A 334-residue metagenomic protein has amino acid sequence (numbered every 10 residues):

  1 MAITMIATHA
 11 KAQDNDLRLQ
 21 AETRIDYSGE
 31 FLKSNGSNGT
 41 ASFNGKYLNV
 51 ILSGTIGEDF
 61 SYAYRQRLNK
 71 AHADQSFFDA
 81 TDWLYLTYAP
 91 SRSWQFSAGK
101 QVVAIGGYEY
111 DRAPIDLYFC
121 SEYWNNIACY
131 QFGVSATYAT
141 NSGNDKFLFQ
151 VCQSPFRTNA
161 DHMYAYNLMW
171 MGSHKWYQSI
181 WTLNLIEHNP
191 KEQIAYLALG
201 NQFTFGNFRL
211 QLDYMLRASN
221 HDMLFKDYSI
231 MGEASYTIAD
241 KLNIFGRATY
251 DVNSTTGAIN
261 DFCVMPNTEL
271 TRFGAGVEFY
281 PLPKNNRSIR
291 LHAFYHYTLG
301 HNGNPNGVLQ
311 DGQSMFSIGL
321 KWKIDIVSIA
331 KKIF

Functional and structural regions predicted by a protein language model:
M1-M5: Bacterial N-terminal signal peptides
I6-A12: Sec/Tat signal peptide C-region and signal peptidase I cleavage site
D14-S28, G39-S154, G172-S173, F245 (+1 more regions): Outer membrane beta-barrel
E22-N38, D74, Q178-L183, N189-F334: Outer-membrane beta-barrel pore domains
K46, A80, R92, Y130 (+5 more regions): Exposed loop/turn and edge beta-strand positions of beta-sandwich/beta-sheet ligand-binding modules
F78-Y85, F156-D161, N267-L270, G274-G276: Short, electropositive alpha-helical surface patch
I105-G107, F156-N159, H301-N302: Short catalytic/ligand-binding loop motif for oxyanion handling, primarily in non-cytosolic enzymes, centered on
F147-A195: Loop-centered beta-sheet repeat module
